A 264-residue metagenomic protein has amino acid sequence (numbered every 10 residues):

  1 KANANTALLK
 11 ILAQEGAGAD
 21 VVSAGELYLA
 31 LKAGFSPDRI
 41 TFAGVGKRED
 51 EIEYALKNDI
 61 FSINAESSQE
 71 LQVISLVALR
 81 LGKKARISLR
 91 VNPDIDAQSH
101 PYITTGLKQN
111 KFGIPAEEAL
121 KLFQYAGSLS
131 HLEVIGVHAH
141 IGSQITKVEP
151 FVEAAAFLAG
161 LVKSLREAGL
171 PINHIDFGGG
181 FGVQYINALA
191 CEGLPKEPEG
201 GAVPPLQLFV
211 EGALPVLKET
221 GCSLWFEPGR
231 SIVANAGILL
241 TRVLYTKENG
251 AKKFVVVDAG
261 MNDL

Functional and structural regions predicted by a protein language model:
A2-H174, V183, L244, V256: Active-site-proximal beta-alpha core segment in soluble small-molecule metabolic enzymes
S143-L264: C-terminal active-site-proximal or functional interface alpha/beta core segments in diverse enzymes
